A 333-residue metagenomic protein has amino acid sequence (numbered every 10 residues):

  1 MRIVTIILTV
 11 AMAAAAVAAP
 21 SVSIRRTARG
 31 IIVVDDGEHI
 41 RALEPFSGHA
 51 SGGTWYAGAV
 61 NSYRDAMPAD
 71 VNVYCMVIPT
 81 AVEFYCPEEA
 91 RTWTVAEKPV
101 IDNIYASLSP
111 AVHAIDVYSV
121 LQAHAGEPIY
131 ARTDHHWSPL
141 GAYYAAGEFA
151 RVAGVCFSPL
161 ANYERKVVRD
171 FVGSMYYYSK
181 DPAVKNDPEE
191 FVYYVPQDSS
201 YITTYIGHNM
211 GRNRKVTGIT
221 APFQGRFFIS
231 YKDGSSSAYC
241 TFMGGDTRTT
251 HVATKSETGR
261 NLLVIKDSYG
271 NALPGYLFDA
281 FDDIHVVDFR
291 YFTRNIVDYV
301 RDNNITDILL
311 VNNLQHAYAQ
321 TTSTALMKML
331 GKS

Functional and structural regions predicted by a protein language model:
M1-S333: Extracellular glycan-modifying ectodomains
